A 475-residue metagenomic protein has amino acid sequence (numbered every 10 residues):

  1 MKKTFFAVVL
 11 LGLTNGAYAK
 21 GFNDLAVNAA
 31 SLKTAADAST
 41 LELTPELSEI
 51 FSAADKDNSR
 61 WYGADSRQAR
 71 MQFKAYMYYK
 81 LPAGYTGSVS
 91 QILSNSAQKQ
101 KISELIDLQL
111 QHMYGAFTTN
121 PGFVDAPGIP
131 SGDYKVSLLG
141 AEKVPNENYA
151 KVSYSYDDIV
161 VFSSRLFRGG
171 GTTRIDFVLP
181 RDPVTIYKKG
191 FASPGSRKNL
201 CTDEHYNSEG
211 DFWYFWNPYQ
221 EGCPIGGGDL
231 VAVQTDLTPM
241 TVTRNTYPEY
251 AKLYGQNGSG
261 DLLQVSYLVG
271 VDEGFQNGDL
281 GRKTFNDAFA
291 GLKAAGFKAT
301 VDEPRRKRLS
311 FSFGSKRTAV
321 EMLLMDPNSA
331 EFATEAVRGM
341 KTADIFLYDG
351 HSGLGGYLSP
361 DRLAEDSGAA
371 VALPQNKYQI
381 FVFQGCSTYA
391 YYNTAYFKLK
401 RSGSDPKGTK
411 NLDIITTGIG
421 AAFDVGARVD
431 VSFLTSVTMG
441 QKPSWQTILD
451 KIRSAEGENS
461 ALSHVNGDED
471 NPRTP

Functional and structural regions predicted by a protein language model:
T4-L13: Sec-dependent N-terminal signal peptides
A17-A19: Boundary at the C-terminal end of the N-terminal hydrophobic targeting segment
G21-V160: Long, solvent-exposed N-terminal ectodomains/accessory regions that are displayed to the extracellular/lumenal milieu
Q68, K80, T118, I129-Y134 (+4 more regions): Acidic/His-rich structured neighborhood in mature extracellular/periplasmic domains
Q111, G122, G132-K307: Non-catalytic propeptide/linker segments at domain boundaries
Q276, G281-K341, G457-V465: Functional beta-strand-loop-alpha-helix junction segments that form "active/interaction loops" within catalytic
T342-M439: Catalytic cores of nucleophile-dependent amide-cleaving enzymes
T435, M439-P475: Caspase-like cysteine protease fold
